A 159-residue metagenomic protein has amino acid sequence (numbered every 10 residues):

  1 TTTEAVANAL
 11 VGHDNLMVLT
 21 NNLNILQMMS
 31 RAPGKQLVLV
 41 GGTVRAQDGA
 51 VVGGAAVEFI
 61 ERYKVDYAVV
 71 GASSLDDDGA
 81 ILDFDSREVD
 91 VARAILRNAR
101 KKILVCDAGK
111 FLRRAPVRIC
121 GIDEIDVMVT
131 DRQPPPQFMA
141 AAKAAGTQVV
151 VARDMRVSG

Functional and structural regions predicted by a protein language model:
T1-L19: Glycine-rich beta-alpha loop segments
M17, N24-G159: Conserved phosphate- and dinucleotide-binding cores of soluble alpha/beta proteins, encompassing both enzyme active
